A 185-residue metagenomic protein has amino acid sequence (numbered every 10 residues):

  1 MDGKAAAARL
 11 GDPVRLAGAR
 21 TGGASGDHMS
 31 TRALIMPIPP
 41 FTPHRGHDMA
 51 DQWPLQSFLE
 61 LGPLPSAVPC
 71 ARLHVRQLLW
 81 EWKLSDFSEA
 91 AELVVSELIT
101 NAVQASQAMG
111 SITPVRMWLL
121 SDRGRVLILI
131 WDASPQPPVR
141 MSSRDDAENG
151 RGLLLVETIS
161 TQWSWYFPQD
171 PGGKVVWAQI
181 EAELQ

Functional and structural regions predicted by a protein language model:
D2-F58, V103-Q185: Conserved beta-strand-loop-beta-strand hairpin that lines the nucleotide-binding pocket of ATP/GTP-utilizing enzymes
F58-V68: STAS-typified acidic loop motif
R72-S96: Conserved short strand/loop->alpha-helix "switch" segment adjacent to the catalytic nucleotide/phosphoryl-transfer site
L98, A102: Hydrophobic residues in the alpha-helical elements that line and stabilize the ATP-binding pocket of the HATPase_c
